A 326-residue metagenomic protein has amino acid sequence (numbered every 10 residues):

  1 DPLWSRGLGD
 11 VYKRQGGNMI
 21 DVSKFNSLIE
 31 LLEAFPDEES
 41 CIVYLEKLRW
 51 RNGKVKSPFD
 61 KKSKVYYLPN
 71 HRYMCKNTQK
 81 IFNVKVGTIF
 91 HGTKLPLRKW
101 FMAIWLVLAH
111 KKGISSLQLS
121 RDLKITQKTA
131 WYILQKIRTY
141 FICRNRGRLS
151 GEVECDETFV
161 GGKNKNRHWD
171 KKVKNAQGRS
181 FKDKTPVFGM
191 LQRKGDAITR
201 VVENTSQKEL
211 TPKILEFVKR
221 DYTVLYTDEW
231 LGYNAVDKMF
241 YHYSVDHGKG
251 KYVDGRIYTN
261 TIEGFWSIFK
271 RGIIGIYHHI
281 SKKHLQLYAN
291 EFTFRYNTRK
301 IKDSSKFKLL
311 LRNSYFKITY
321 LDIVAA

Functional and structural regions predicted by a protein language model:
D1-Q15: Single conserved hydrophobic/aromatic residue that forms the stacking wall/gate of nucleotide- or nucleobase-binding
R14-A326: Residue-level recognition of single "structural anchor" positions that define or cap local secondary structure
